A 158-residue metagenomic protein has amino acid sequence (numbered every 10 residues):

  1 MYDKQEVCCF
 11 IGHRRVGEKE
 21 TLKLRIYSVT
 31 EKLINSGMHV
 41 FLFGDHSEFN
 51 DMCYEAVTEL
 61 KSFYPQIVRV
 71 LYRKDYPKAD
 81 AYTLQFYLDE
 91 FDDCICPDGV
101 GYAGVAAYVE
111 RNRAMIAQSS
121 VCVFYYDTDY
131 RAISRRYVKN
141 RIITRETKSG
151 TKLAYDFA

Functional and structural regions predicted by a protein language model:
M1-F157: Acidic/glycine-enriched connector segments
